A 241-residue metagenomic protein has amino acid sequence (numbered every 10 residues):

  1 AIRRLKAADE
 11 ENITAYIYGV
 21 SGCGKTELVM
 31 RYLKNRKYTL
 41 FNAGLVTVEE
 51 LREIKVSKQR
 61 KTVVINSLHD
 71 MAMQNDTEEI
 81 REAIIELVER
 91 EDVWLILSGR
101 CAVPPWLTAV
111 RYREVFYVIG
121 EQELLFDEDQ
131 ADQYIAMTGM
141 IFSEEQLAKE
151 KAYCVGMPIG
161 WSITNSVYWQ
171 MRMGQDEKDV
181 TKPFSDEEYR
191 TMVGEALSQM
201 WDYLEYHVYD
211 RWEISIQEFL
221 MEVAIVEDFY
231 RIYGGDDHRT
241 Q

Functional and structural regions predicted by a protein language model:
A1-L5: N-terminal pre-P-loop "Q-motif" helix
E11-V29: Walker A/P-loop nucleotide-binding motif
N12-Y16, Y38, R60-T62, W94: Residue-level preference for the first positions of well-ordered beta-strands
T14-A15, K34-E50: Conserved catalytic segments around the Walker B and adjacent sensor/switch elements of P-loop NTPase domains
G22, E27, A102, Y117-V118 (+2 more regions): Amphipathic alpha-helical "lid/sensor" segments that cap RecA-like P-loop NTPase cores
K55-I80: Conserved P-loop NTPase "ATPase switch" module shared by AAA+ and STAND
I84-V110: Sensor-1/coupling segment of RecA-like P-loop NTPase cores
C101-I141: The catalytic "switch" region of P-loop NTPases
